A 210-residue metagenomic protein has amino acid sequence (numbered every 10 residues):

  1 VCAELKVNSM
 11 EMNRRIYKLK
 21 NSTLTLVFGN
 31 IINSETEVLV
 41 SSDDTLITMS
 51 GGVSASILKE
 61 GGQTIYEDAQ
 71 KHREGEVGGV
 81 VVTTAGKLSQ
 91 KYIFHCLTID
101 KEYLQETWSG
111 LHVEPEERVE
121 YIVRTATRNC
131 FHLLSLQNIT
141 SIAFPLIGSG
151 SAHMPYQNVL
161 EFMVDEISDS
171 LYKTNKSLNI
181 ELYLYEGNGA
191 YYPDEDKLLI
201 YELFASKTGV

Functional and structural regions predicted by a protein language model:
C2-P115, R124-L136: Glycine-/small-residue-enriched capping loops at alpha/beta junctions
D100-V210: Phosphate/ribose-phosphate-bearing ligand recognition and processing surfaces, centered on ADP-ribose/NAD(+/P+) systems
